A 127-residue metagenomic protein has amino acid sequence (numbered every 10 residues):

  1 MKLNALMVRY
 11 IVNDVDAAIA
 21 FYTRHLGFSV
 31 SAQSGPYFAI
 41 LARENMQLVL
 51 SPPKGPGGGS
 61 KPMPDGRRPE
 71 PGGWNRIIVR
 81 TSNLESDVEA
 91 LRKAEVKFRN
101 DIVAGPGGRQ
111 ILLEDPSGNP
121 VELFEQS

Functional and structural regions predicted by a protein language model:
M1-M7, S29-S82, V88-E114, E125-S127: Vicinal oxygen chelate
I11: Catalytic core of Fe(II)/2-oxoglutarate
A18, Y22-H25, L91, G118: Conserved active-site tyrosine of GNAT-family acetyltransferases
P120-L123: Short glycine-/small-residue motifs
